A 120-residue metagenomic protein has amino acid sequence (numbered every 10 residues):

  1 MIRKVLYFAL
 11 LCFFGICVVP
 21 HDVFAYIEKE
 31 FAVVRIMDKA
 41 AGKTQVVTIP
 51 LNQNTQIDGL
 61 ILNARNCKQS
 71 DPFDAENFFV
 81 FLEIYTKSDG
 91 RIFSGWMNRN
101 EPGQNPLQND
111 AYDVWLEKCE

Functional and structural regions predicted by a protein language model:
I2-K4, H21-E120: N- and C-terminal low-complexity/disordered segments
A9-C17: Bacterial N-terminal signal peptides
